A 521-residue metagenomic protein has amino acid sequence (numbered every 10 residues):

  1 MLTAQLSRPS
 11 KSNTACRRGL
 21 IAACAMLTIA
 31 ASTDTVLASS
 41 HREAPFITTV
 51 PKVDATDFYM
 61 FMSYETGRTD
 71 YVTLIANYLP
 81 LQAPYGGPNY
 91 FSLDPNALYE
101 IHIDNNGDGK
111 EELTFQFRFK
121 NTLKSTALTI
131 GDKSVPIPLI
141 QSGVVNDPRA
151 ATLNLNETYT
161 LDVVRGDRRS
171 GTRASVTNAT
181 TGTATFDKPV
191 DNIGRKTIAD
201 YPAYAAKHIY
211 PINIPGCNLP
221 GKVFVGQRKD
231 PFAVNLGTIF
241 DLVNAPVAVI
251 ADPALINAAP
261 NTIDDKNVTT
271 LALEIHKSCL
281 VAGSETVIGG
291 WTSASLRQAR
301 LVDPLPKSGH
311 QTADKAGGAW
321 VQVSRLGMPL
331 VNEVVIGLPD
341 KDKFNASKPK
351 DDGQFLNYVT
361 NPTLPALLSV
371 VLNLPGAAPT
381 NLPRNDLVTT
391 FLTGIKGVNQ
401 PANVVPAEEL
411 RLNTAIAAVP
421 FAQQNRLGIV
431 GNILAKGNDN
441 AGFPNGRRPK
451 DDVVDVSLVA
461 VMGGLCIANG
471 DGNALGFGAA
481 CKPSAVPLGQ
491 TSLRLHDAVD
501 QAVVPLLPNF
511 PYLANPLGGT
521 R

Functional and structural regions predicted by a protein language model:
M1-C16: N-terminal secretory signal peptides that target proteins for export/translocation
N13-L27: Sec-dependent N-terminal signal peptides
L27-V36: C-terminal segment of classical bacterial N-terminal signal peptides
V36-R521: Surface-exposed extracytoplasmic segments
